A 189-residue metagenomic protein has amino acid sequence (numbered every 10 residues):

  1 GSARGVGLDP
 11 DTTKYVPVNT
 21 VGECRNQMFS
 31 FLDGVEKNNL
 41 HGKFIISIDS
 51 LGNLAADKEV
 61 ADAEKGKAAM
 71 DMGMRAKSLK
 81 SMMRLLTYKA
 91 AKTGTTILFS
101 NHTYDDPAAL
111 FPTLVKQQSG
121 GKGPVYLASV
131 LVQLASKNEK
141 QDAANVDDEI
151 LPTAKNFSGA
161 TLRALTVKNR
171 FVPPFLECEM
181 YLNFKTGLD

Functional and structural regions predicted by a protein language model:
G1-S81: Conserved inter-motif catalytic segment of the P-loop NTP-binding fold
D71-L188: Phosphate-binding/switch region of NTP-binding enzymes
